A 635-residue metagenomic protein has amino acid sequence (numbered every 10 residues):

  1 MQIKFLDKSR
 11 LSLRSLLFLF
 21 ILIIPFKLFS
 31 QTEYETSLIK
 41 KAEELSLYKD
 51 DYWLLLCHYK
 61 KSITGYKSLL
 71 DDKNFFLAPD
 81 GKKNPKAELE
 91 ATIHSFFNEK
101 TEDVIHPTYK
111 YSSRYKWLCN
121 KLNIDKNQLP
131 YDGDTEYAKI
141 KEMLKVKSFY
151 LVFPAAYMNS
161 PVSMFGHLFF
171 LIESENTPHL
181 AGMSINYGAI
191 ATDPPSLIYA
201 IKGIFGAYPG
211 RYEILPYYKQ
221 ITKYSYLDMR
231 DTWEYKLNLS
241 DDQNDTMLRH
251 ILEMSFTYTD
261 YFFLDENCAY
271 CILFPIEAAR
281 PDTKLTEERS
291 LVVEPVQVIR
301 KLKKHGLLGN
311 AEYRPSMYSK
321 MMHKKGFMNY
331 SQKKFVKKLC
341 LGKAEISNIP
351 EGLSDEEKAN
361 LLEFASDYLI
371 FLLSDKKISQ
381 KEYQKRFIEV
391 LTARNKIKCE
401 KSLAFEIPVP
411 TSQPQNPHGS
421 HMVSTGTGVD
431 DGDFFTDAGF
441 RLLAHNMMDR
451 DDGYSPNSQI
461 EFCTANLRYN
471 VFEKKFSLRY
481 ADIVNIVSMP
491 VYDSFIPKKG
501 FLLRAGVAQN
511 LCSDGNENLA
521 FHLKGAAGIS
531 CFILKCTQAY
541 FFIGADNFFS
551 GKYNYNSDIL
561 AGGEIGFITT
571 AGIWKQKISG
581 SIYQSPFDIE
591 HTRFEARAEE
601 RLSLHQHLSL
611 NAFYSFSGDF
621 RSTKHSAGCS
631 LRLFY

Functional and structural regions predicted by a protein language model:
Q31-I204, E351-S488, V507, A526 (+1 more regions): N-terminal accessory segments that precede or flank the first globular/catalytic domain
Y217-V293, N547-S550, Y614, D619: Active-site nucleophile-His-acid catalytic modules used for acyl/amide transfer and hydrolysis across diverse enzymes
Q297-R386: Long, charge-rich alpha-helical interaction segments
H421-T425, A438, C463-A465, P497-A505 (+7 more regions): Transmembrane beta-strands of outer-membrane beta-barrel proteins
T427-D437, Y469-L478, Q509-F521, K535 (+4 more regions): Solvent-exposed loop/turn segments connecting transmembrane beta-strands in outer-membrane beta-barrel proteins
V429, L442-A444, N485-V487, A527-I533 (+6 more regions): Residue-level signature of outer-membrane beta-barrel architecture
F440, T623-Y635: Outer-membrane beta-barrel "beta-signal"
N446-G453, S488-I496, F532-Y540, T570-I578 (+2 more regions): Repeated loop/turn-to-beta-strand initiation elements of outer-membrane beta-barrel proteins
